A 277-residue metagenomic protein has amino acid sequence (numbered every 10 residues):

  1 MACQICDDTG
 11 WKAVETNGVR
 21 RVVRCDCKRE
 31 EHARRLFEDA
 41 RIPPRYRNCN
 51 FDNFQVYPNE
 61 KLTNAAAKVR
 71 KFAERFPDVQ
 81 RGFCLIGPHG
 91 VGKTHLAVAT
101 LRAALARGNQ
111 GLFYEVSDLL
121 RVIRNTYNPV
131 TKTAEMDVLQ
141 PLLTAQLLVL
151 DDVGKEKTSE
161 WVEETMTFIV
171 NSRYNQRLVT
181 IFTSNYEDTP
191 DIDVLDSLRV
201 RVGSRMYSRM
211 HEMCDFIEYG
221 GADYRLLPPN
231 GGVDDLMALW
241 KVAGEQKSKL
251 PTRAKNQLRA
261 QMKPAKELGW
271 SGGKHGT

Functional and structural regions predicted by a protein language model:
M1-N64, L227-T277: A short, basic N-terminal segment
Q55-F83: Pre-Walker A (pre-P-loop) alpha-helix and adjacent loop at the N terminus of AAA/AAA+ ATPase modules, a conserved
Y57-A66, L105-T144, E160: Short glycine-rich substrate-engagement loop in P-loop NTPases that contacts/grips substrate
V79-A97: Walker A/P-loop nucleotide-binding motif
H95-N109: P-loop NTPase Walker A phosphate-binding motif
N109-Q110, T144-L147, Q176-F182: Loop/turn-to-beta-strand initiation segments
L119-V122, T126, K155-T277: Replace "adjacent to P-loop NTPase cores in ATP/GTP-dependent enzymes" with "adjacent to NTP-binding cores
